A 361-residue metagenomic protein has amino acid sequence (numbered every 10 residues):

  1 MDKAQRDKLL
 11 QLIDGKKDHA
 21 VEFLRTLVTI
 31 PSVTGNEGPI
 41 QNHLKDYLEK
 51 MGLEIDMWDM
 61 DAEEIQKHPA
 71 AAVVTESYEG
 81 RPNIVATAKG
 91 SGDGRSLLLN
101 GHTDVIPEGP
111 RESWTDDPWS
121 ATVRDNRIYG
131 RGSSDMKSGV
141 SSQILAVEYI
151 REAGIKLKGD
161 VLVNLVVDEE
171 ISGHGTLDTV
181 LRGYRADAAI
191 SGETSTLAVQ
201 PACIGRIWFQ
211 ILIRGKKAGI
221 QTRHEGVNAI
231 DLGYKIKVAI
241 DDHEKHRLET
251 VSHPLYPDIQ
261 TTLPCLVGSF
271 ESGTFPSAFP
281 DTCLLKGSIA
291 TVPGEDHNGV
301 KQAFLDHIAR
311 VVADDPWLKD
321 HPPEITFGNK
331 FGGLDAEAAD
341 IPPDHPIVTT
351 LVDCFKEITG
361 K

Functional and structural regions predicted by a protein language model:
M1-K8, K50, Y78, P201 (+1 more regions): Metal-dependent amide/peptide-bond hydrolase catalytic core, centered on the "pita-bread" metallohydrolase fold
D2-I128, L157: Acidic/His- and Gly-rich active-site-bordering loop/insert found across diverse amide/peptide-bond hydrolases
G35, I55, D93-G94, D104-P107 (+4 more regions): Short, acidic Gly/Pro/Ser/Thr-rich loop/turn segments
M57, K158-V166, S252, I325: Beta-strand segments within the central parallel beta-sheet cores of soluble alpha/beta enzyme folds
N83, K156, D160, T282-K286: Intrinsic-disorder/low-complexity, polar/charged segments enriched in Ser/Thr/Lys/Arg/Asp/Glu/Gln
E108-V123, P201-L212, T350-C354: Acidic-glycine-rich active-site phosphate/pyrophosphate-binding loop
R124-I128, S133-E244, D258-L263: Fold-level recognition of mixed alpha/beta catalytic cores in primary-metabolism enzymes, strongest
